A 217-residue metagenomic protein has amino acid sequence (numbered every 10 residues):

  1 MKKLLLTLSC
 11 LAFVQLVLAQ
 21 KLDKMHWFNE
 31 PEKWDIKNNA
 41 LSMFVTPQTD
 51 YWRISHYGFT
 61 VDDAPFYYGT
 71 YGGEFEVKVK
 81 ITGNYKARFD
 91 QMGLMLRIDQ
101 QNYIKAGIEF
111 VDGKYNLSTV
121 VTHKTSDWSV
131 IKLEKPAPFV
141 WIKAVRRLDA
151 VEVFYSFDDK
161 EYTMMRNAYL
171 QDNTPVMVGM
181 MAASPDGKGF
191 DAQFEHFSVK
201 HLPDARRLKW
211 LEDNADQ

Functional and structural regions predicted by a protein language model:
M1-K21: Bacterial Sec-dependent N-terminal signal peptides
Q20-Q217: Extracellular glycan-recognition regions
